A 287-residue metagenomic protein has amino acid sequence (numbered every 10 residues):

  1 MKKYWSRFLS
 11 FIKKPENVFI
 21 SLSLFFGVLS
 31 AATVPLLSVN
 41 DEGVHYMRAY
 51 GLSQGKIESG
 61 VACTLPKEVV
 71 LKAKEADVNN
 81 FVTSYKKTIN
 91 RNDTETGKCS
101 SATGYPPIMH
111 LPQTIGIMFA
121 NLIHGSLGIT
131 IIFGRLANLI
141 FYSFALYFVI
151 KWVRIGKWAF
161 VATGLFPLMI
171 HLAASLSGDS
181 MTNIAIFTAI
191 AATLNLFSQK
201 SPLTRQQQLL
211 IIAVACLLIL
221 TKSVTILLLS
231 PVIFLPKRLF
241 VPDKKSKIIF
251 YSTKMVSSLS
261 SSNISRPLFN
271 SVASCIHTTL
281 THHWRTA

Functional and structural regions predicted by a protein language model:
M1-V28, L37, K247-S258: Start-transfer (signal-anchor) and selected internal transmembrane alpha helices of multi-pass inner/ER membrane
Q54-F133: Interfacial juxtamembrane loops and adjacent helix segments that form the catalytic/substrate-binding surfaces
R91, D243, I249-Y251, R266-A287: Membrane-lumen/periplasm interface segments of multi-pass, membrane-embedded glycan/lipid transferases
G125-G128, Y147-P167: Transmembrane-helix signature of polytopic, membrane-embedded enzymes that assemble or transfer cell-envelope glycans
F148, N183-K200, L209-A215: Specific aromatic-rich, kink-prone transmembrane helix
H171, Q207-S223, L228-F234: Membrane-interface alpha helices of multi-pass inner-membrane proteins
S175-T182: Short acidic/glycine- and proline-prone juxtamembrane loop motifs at membrane-interface regions of multi-pass membrane
A192-P202, I226-S260: Perimembrane helix-loop-helix junctions
